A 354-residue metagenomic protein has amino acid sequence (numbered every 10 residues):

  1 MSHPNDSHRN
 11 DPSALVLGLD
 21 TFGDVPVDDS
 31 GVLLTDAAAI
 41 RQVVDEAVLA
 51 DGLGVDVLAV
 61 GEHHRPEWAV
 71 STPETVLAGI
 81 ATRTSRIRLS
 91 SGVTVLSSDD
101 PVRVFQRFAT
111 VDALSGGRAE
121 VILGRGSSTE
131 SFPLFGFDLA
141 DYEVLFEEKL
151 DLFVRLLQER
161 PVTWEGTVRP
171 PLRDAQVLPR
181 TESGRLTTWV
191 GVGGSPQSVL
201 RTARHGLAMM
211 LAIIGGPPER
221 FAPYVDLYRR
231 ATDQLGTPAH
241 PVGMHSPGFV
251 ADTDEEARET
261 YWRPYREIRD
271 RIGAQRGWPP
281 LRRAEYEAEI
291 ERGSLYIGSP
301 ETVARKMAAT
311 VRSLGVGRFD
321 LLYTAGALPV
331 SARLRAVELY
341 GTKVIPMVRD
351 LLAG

Functional and structural regions predicted by a protein language model:
M1-R88: N-terminal beta1-alpha1-beta2 module of alpha/beta enzyme domains
S2, H8-S13, L19, E143-V177 (+2 more regions): An alpha-helical appendage that flanks or caps ligand/catalytic pockets
H3-L15, L19, D29, D100-L207 (+3 more regions): Internal, glycine-rich beta/alpha segment that forms the wall or movable "lid" of small-molecule/cofactor binding
L17, G54, E62, I80 (+6 more regions): Conserved, mostly hydrophobic/aromatic
L17-T21, L58-V60, L89-S91, A119-L123 (+4 more regions): Hydrophobic faces of well-ordered beta-strands that scaffold small-molecule active sites in alpha/beta enzyme cores
V25-I40, T94-V102, G184-G194, E291-P300: Active-site mouth loops of central-metabolism enzymes
A37-L49, G193-L200, T302-A309: Short, acidic/polar
L53, L114, H205, S313-L314: Structural motif
